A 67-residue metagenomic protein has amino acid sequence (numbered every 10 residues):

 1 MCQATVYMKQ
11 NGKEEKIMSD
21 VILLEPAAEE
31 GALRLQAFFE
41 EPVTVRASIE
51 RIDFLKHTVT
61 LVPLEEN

Functional and structural regions predicted by a protein language model:
C2-V6, K13-N67: Compact, glycine-rich, soluble single-domain proteins
